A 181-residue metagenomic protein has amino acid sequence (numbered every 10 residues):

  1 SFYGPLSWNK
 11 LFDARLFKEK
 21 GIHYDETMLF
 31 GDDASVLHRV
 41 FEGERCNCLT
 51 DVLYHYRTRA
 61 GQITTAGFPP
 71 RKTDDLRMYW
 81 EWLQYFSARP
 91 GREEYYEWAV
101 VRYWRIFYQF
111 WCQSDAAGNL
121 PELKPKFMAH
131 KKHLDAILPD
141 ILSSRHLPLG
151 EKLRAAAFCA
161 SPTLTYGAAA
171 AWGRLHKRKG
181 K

Functional and structural regions predicted by a protein language model:
S1-N47, Y54, T58-P70: Donor-binding/catalytic cores of nucleotide-activated saccharide and glycerol-phosphate transferases/polymerases
K10, R57, R102, K152-R154: Basic side chains
F17, F86-S87, G167: Hydrophobic alpha-helix position signal
V36, M78, Y103: Catalytic-loop motifs flanking and including active-site residues across diverse enzymes
E44, L49, G61-T65, M78 (+2 more regions): Gram-positive cell-envelope targeting signals
D51-A60, A66-E93, I106-L138: Catalytic core of nucleotide-sugar-dependent glycosyltransferases
E93-V101: All-alpha amphipathic helical-bundle segments outside canonical DNA-binding/catalytic cores that form hydrophobic
A116-K181: Membrane-interface aromatic/basic loop that binds lipid-linked glycans or pyrophosphate carriers, typified by
